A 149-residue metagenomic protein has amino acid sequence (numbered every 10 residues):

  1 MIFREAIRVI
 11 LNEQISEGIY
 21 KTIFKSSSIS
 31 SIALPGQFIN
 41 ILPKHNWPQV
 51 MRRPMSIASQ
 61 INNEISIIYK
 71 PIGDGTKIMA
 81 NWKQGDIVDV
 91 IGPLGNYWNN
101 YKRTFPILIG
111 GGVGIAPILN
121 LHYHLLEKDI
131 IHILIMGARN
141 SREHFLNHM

Functional and structural regions predicted by a protein language model:
I2-Q84, R139: Ferredoxin-reductase
D74-M149: FNR/FR-type flavoprotein reductase catalytic core
